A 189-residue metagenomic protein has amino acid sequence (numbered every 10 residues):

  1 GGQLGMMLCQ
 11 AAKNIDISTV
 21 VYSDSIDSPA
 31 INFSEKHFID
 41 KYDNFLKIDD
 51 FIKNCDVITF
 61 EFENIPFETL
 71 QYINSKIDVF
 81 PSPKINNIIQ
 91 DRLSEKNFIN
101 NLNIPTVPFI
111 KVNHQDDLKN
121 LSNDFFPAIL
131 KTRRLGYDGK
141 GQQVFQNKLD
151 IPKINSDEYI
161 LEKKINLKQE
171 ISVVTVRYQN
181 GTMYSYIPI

Functional and structural regions predicted by a protein language model:
G1-N97, D116: ATP-binding N-terminal substructure of ATP-dependent carboxylate-amine bond-forming enzymes
M7, D50, F98-N101, I160 (+2 more regions): Alpha-helical scaffold segments in soluble metabolic enzymes
I15, N54-C55, S75-K76, L102 (+2 more regions): Structured helix-beta-strand junction loops
S28-P29, Q71, N120-L121, R133-R134 (+2 more regions): Short secondary-structure boundary/capping segments
Y42, V112, I165: Hydrophobic pocket-lining residues within nucleotide cofactor-binding pockets
F45-N54, L118-D124, L149-I154: Short amphipathic alpha-helix with an adjacent loop that forms part of the alpha/beta core around
I77, S82-G141, Q146-K148: A conserved helix-loop-beta module that forms one wall/lid of the active-site cleft in ATP-utilizing catalytic domains
T106-F109, P127-K153, Y159-I160, N166-R177 (+1 more regions): Glycine-rich phosphate-binding loop of ATP-grasp-fold ATP-dependent ligases
